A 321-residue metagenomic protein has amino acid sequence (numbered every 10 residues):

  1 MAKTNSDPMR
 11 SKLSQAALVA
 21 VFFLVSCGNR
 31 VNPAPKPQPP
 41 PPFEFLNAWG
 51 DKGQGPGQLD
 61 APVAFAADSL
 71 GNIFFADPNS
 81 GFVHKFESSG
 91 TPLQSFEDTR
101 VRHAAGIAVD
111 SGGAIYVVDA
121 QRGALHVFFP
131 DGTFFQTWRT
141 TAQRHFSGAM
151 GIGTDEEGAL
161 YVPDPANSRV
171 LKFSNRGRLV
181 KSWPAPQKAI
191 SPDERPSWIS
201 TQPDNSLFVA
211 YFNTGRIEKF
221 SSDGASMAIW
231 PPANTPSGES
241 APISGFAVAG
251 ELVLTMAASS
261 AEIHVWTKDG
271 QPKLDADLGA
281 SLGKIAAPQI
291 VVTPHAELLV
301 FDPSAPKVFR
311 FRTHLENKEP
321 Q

Functional and structural regions predicted by a protein language model:
T4-A17: Bacterial N-terminal signal peptides that target proteins for export
A16-S26: Bacterial N-terminal signal peptides
C27-Q321: Eukaryotic scaffold repeat domains enriched in small/polar residues
